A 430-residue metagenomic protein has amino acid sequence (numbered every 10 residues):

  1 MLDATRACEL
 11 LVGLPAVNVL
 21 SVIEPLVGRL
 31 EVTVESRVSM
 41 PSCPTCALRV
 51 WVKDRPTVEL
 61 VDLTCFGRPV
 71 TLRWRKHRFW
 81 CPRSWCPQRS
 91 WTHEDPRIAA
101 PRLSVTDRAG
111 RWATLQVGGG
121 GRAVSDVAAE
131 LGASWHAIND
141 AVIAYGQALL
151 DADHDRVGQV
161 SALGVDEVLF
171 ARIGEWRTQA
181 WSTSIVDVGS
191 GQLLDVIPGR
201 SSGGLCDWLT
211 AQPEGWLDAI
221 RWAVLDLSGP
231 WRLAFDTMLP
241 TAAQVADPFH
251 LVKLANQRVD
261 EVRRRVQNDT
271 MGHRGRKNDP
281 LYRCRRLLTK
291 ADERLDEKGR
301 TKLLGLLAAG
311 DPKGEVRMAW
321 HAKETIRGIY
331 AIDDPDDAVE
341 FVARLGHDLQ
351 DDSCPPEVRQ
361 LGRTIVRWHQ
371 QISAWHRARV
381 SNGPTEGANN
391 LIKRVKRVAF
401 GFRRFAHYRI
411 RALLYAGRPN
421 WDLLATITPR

Functional and structural regions predicted by a protein language model:
M1-L2, D95-S104, G189-G203: Glycine-rich phosphate-binding "P-loop"
M1-Q88: Short, conserved DNA-binding cores of transcription-related domains
E31-T33, W80, G164, V224-D226 (+1 more regions): Structured core elements
S36, M40, T45, W51 (+6 more regions): Acidic/histidine-rich catalytic cores and adjacent linkers of DNA breakage/strand-transfer/modification proteins
W51, A137-V224, G229-A234: RNase H-like nuclease fold core
L72-W80, W85-V165: Extended interfacial segments that mediate partner engagement and assembly in macromolecular machines
V127, G164, V224, Q244-D247: A structural signal for short, well-ordered beta-strand segments and their strand-loop junctions that often border
Q179-A180, N256-N268: Short, surface-exposed amphipathic charged segments that create phosphate/polyanion-binding patches used for binding
